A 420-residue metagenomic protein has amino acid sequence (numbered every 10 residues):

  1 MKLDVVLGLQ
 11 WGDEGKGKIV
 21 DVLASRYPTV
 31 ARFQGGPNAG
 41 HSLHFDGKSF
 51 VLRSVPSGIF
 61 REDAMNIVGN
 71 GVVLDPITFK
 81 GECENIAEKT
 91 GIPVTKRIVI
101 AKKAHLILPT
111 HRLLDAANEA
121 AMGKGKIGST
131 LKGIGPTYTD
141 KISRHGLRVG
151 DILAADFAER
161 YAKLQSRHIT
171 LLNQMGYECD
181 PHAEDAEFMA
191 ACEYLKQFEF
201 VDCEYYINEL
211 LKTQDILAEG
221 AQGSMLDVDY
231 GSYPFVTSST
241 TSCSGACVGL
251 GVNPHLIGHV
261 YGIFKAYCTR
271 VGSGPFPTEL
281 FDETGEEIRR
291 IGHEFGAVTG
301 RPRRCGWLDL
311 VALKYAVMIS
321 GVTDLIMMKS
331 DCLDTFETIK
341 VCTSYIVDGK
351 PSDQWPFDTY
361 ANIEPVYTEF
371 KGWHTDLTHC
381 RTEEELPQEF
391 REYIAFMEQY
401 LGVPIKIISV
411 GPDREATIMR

Functional and structural regions predicted by a protein language model:
M1-R420: Non-transmembrane, aqueous-exposed alpha-helical and coiled segments at domain scale
